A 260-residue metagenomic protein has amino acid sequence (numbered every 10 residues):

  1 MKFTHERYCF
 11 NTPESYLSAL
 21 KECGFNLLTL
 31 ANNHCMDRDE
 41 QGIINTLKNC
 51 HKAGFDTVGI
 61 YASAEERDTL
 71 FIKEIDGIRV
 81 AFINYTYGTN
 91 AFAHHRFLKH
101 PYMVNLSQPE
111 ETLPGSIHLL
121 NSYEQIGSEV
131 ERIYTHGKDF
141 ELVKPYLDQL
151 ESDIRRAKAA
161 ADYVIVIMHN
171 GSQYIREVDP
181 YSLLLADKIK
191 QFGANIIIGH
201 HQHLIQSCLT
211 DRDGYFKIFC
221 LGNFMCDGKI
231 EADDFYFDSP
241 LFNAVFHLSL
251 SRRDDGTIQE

Functional and structural regions predicted by a protein language model:
M1-E260: Acidic, metal/ion-coordinating pockets
